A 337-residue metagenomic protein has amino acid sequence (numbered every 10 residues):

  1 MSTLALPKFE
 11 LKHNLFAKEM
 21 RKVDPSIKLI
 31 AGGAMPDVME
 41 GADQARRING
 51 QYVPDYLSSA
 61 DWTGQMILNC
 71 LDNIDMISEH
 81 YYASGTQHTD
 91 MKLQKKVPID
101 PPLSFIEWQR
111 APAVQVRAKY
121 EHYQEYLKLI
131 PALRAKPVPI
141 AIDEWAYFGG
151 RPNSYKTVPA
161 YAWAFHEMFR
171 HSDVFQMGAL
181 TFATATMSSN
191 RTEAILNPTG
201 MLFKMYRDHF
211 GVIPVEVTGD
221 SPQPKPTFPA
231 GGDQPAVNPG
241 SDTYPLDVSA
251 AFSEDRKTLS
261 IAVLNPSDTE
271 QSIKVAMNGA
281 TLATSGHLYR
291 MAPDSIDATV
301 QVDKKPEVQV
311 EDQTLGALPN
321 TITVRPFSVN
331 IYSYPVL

Functional and structural regions predicted by a protein language model:
M1, Y147-G150, A185-T186: A short, flexible beta-alpha/helix-coil linker loop
A5-F165, S221-S241: Noncatalytic carbohydrate-binding groove/subsite architecture in carbohydrate-active enzymes
T63-M66, Y126-I130, N153, A164-M168 (+6 more regions): Generic recognition of flexible, low-complexity loop/linker segments
S78, A141-I142, A179, S260-V263 (+2 more regions): Structured core elements
R151-S154, M187-A194, L318-N320: Active-site rim elements
F169-L259, L264, D268-Q271: Aromatic- and carboxylate-lined catalytic core of secreted/periplasmic carbohydrate-active enzymes
F228-T243, V263-L337: C-terminal beta-sandwich/jelly-roll accessory domains of carbohydrate-active enzymes
